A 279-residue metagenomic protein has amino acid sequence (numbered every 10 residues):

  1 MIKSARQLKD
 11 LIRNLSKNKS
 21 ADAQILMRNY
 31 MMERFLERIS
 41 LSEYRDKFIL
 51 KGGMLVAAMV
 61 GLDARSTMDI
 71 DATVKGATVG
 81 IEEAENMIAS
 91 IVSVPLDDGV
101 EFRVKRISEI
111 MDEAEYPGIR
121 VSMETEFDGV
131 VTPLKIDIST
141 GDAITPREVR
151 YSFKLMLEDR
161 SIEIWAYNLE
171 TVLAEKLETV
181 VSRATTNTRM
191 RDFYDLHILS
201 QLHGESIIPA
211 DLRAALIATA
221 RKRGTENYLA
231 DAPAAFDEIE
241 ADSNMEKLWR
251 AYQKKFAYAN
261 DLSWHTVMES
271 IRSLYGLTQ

Functional and structural regions predicted by a protein language model:
M1-F48, A57-S66, I70-Q279: Structured mid-to-C-terminal alpha-helical surface segments
